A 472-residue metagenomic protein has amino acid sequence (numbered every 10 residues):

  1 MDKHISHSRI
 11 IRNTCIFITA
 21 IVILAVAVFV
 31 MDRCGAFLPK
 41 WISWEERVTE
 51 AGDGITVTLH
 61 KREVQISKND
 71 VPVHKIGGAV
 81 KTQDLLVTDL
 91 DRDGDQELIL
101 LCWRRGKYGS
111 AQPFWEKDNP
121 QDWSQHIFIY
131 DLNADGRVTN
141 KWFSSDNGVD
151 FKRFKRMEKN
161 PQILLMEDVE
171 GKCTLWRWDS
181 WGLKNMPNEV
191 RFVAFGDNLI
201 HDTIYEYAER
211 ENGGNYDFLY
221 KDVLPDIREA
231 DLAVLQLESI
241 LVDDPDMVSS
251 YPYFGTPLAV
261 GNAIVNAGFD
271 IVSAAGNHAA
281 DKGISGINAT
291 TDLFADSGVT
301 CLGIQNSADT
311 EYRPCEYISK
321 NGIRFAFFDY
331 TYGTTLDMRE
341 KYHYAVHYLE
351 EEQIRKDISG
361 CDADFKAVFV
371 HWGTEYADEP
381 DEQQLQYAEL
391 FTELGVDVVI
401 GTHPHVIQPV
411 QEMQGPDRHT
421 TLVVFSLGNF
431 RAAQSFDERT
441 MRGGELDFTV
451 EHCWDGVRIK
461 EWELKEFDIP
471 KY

Functional and structural regions predicted by a protein language model:
D2-I5, R12-M186: Beta-propeller-forming repeat regions
S8-I10, A275: Serine/proline-rich low-complexity intrinsically disordered segments, especially terminal tails, linkers
M186-Y472: Acidic, metal/ion-coordinating pockets
